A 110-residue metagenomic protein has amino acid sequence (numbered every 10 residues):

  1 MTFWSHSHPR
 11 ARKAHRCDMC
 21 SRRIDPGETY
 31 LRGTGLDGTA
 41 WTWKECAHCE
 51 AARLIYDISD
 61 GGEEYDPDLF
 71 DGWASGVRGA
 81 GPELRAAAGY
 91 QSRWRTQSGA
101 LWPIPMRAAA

Functional and structural regions predicted by a protein language model:
M1-H8, I58-A110: Short, intrinsically disordered terminal segments enriched in charged and Pro/Gly residues
T2-A14, G35-A40: Short, flexible, mixed-charge glycine/proline-rich loop motifs that serve as phosphate/nucleic-acid-contacting
W4, Y30-R32, W41-C46, D71 (+1 more regions): Ordered hydrophobic segments in well-structured contexts
C17-C20, C46: Short cysteine-rich clusters marking metal-coordination/redox-active sites
C20, Y30-L31, A52-R53: Conserved short hydrophobic patches within well-ordered secondary structure
P26-Y30, Y56-S59: Short Cys/His-rich "knuckle" micro-motifs
T42-E64: Short metal-binding segments enriched for Cys and/or His
